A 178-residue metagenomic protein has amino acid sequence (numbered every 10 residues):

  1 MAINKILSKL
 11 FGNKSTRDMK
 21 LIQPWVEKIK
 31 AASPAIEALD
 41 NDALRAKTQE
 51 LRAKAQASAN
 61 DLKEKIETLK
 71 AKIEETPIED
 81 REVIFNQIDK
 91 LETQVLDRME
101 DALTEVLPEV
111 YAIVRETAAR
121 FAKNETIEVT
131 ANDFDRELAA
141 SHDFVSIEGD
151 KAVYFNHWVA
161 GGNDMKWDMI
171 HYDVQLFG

Functional and structural regions predicted by a protein language model:
I3, L7-S8: N-terminal cationic and glycine-rich segments that engage phosphates or anionic surfaces
F11-N13: N-terminal, positively charged regions that mediate nucleic acid binding
S15-G178: Conserved pre-motif I regulatory segment
